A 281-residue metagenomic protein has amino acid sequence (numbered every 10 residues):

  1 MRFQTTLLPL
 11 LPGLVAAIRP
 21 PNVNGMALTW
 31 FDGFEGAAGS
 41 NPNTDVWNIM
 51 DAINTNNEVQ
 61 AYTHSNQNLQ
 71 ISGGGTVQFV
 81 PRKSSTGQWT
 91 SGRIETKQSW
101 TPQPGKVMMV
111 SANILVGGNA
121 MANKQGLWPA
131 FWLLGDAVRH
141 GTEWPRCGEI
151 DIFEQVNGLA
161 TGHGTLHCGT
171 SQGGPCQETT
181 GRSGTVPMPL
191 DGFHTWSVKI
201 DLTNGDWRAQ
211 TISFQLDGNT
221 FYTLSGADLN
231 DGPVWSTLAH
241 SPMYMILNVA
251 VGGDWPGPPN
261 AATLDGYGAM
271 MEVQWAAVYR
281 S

Functional and structural regions predicted by a protein language model:
M1-R19: Fungal secretory targeting signals
A17-G148, I152-G158, T165, G169 (+5 more regions): Low-complexity, Ser/Thr/Pro/Gly-rich disordered linker/stalk regions
F34, V110-A112, G192-L202, I212-F214: Short tryptophan-centered beta-strand motifs in secreted/extracellular beta-sheet-rich domains of glycan-recognition
Q172-T195, L202: Short, aromatic/His-centered strand-loop micro-motif at the edge of beta-sheets
G205: A conserved mid-domain beta-alpha-beta active-site/ligand-binding segment of alpha/beta enzyme cores
A209-Q210, M271: Repetitive beta-architecture junctions, highlighting loop-to-beta-strand starts across blade-like repeats
Q210, Q215-T220: Short strand-turn-strand beta-turns centered on an Asx-Gly dipeptide
